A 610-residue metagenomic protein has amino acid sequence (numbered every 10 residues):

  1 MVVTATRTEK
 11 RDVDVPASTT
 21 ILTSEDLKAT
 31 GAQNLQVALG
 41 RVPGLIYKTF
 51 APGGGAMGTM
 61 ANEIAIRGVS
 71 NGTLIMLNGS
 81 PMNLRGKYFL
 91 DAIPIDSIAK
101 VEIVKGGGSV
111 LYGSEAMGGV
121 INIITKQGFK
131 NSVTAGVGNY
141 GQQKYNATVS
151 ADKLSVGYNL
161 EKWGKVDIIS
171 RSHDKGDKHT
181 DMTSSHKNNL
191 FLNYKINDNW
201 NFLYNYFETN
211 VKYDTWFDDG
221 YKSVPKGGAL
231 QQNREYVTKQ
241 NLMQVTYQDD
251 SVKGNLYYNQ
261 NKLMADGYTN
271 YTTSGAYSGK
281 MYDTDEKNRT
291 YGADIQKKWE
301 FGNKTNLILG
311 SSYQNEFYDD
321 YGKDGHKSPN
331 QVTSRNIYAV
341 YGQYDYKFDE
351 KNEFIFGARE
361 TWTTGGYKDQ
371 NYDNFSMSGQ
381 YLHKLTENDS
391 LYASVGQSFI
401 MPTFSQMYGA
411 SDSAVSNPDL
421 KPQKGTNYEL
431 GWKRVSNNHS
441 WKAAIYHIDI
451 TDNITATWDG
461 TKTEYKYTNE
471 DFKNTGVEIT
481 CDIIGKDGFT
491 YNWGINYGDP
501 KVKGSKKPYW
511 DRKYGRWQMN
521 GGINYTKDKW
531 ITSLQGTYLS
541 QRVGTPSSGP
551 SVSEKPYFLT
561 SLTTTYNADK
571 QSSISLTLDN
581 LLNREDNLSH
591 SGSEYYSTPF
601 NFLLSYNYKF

Functional and structural regions predicted by a protein language model:
M1-K28: Short, acidic, small-residue-rich periplasmic hinge/interaction motif at the N-terminus of Gram-negative outer-membrane
L35-A38, N62-A65, M76, Y88 (+4 more regions): N-terminal periplasmic accessory domains that precede and gate Gram-negative outer-membrane beta-barrel machines
Q36-S80, A99: Extracytoplasmic beta-strand/coil segments of soluble accessory domains associated with Gram-negative outer-membrane
E63, S80-K105: Short acidic/polar hinge/loop motifs at secondary-structure boundaries that mediate gating or recognition
V110, K130, A147-Y236: Periplasmic-side early beta-strands and strand-to-turn transitions of outer-membrane beta-barrels
G138, G228-D250, E286, T333 (+8 more regions): Outer-membrane beta-barrel signature, preferentially recognizing the C-terminal barrel domain of Gram-negative
L154-V156, K195-T209, R234-S378, L382-K384 (+4 more regions): Face-selective signature of the C-terminal outer-membrane beta-barrel domain
N303, K347-F354, Y446-D449, Y467-S547 (+3 more regions): Gram-negative outer-membrane beta-barrel transporters
